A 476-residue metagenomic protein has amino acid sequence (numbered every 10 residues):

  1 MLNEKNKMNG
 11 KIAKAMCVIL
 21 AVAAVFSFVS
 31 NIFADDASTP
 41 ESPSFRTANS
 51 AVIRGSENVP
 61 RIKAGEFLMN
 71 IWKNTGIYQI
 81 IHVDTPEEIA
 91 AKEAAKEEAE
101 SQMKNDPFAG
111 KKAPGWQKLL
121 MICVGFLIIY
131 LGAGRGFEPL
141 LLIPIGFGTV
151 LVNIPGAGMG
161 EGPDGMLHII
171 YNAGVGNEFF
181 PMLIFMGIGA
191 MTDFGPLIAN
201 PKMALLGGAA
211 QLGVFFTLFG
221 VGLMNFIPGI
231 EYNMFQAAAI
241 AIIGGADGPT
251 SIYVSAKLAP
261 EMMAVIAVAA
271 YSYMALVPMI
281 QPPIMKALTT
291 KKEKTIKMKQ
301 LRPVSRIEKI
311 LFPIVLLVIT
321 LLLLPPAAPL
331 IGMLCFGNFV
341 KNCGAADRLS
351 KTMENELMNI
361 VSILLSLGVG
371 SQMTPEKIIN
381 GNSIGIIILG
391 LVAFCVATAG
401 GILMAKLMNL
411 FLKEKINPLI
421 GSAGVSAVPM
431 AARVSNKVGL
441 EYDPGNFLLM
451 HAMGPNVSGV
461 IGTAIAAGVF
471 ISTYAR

Functional and structural regions predicted by a protein language model:
A24-P114, D164: Low-complexity, proline/glycine-enriched hydrophobic segments characteristic of transmembrane helices
E87-A90, A95-E98, L317-G401: Transmembrane helical segments that form the transport core of multi-pass membrane transport proteins
I128, L151, N177-I198, G337-V340 (+1 more regions): Hydrophobic transmembrane alpha-helices of secondary-active transporters and Na+-translocating membrane complexes
A133-L142, E161-Y171, T192-L206, A346-N355 (+3 more regions): Interfacial helix-loop-helix linkers and transmembrane-helix boundary segments in multi-pass membrane proteins
N172, G176-N177, M186-F194, L206-F216 (+3 more regions): Alpha-helical membrane segments and immediately flanking helix-loop junctions that form or couple to the substrate/ion
L197-L218, P375-G401, A452-N456: Entry/N-cap segments of selected transmembrane alpha helices and their immediately preceding amphipathic helices
E261-M279, L389-A397, I420-A423: Alpha-helical transmembrane segments
A269-A345: Membrane-embedded hairpin module used as a gating/binding unit in multi-pass transport and secretion proteins
